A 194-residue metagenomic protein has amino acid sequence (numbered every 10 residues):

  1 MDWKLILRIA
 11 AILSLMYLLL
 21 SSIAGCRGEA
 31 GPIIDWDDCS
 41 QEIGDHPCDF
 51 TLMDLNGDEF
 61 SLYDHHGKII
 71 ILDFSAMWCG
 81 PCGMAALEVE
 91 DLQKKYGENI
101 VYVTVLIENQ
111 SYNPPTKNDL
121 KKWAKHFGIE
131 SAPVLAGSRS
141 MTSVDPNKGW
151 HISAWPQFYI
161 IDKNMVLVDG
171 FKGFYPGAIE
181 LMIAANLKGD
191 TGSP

Functional and structural regions predicted by a protein language model:
M1-I12: N-terminal Sec-pathway targeting helices
R8, L19-D49, H65-H66, K122: N-proximal helix/coil linker or "cap" segments that precede and/or mark the start of modular domains
T51-I70, K94: A short beta-strand-turn-helix
G67, F74-D91, Y112: Conserved redox-active cysteine motifs that mediate thiol-disulfide chemistry, especially di-cysteine Cys-X(1-2)-Cys
I71-L72, F158: Hydrophobic beta-strand anchors of alpha/beta hydrolase catalytic cores
A76-P81, I107-Y112, S138-T142, M165-L167 (+1 more regions): Solvent-exposed loop/turn segments at secondary-structure junctions within structured extracellular/periplasmic domains
V103, D119-K163: Short, internal strand/loop/helix patches that form the active-site neighborhood or redox-interaction surface
S153-P194: Thiol-/selenol-based redox modules, centered on thioredoxin-like and closely related oxidoreductase domains
